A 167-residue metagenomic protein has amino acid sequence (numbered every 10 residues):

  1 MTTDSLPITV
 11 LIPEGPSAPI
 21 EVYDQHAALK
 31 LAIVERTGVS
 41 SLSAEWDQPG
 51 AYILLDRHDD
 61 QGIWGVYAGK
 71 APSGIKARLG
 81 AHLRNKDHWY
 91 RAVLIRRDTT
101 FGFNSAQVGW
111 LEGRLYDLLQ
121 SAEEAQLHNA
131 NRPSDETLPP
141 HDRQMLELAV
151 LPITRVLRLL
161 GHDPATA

Functional and structural regions predicted by a protein language model:
M1-P49, R57-W64, S73-A167: Boundary/linker segments flanking structured domains
Y67-G69: Conserved catalytic cores of phosphodiester-cleaving nucleases, focusing on short active-site segments
